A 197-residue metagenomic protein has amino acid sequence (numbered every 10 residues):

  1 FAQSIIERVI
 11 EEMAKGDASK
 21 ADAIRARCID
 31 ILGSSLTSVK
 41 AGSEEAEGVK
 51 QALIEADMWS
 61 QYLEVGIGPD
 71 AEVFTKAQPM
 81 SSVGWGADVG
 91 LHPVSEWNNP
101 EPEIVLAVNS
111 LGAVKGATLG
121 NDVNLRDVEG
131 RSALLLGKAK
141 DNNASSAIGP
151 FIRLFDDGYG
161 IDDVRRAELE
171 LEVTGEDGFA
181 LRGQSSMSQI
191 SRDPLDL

Functional and structural regions predicted by a protein language model:
F1-D163, A167-E172: Active-site microenvironments in enzyme catalytic cores
F155-L197: A beta-strand-loop signature enriched in Asp, Gly, Thr, and Trp that corresponds to the sialidase/neuraminidase Asp-box
